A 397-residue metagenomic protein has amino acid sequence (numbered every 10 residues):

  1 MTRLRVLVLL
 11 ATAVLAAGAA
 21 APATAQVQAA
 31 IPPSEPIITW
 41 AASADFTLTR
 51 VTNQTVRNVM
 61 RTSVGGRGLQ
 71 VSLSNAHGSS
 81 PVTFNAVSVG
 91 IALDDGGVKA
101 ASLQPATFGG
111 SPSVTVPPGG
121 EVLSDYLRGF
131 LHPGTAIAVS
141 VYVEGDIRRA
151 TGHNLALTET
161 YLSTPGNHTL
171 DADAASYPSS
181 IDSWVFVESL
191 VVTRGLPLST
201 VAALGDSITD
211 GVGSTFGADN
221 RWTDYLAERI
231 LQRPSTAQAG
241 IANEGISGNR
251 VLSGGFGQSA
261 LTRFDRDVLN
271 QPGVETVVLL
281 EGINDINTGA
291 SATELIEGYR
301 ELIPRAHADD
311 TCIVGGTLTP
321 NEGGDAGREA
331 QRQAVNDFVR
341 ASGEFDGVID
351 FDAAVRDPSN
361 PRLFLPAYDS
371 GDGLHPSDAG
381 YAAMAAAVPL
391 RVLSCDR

Functional and structural regions predicted by a protein language model:
T2-R3, L9, A16, A23-L204 (+3 more regions): N-terminal secretory targeting modules
Q70, T200-G205, T209, A239-G245 (+4 more regions): Structural recognition of the beta-strand scaffold that forms the well-ordered cores of secreted hydrolase catalytic
G145-D146, S207-G211, I246-V251, I283-N287 (+3 more regions): Solvent-exposed loop/turn segments at secondary-structure junctions within structured extracellular/periplasmic domains
L198-T223, S247-R250: Catalytic nucleophile-elbow at a beta strand-turn-alpha helix junction centered on a G-D-S/GDSL motif, marking
S214, I246-R250, G255-I296: Oxyanion-hole/transition-state-stabilizing segment in secreted/luminal serine hydrolases and related acyltransferases
A218-G248, L261-T262, D267: Phosphate-binding active sites in nucleotide-utilizing proteins
L261, T319-R397: Catalytic His-Asp segment of secreted/periplasmic serine-dependent ester chemistry enzymes
L280-N287, L302-Q333: Active-site segments of SGNH/GDSL-like serine hydrolases that catalyze O-acetyl group transfer/hydrolysis on lipids
